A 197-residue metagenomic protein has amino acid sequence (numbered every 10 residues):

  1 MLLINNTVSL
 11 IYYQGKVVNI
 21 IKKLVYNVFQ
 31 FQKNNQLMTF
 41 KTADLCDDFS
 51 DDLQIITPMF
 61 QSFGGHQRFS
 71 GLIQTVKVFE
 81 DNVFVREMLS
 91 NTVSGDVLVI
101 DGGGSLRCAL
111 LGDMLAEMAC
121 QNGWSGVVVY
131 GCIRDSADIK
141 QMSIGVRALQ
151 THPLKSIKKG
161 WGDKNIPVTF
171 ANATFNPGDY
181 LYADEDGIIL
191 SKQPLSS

Functional and structural regions predicted by a protein language model:
N5-N6: N-terminal polybasic/positive-inside topogenic patches
S9-Y12, N19, Y26, Q30-N34: Short, positively charged and aromatic/hydrophobic N-terminal segments
Y12-Y13, Y26, Y130, Y180-Y182: Sequence-level detector for tyrosine residue identity
L37-P177, P194-S197: Feature captures the catalytic cores and cofactor-binding loops of soluble hydro-lyases/lyases that act on carboxylate
N176, Y180-S191: Mixed-charge, glycine-accented linear interaction segment located at domain edges/termini
